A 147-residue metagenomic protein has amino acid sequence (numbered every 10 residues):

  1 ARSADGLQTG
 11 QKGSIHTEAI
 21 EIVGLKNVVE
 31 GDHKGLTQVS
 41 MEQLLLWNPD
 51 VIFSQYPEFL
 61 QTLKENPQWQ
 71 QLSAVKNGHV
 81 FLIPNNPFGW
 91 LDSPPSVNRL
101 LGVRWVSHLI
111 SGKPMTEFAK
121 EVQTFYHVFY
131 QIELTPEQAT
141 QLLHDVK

Functional and structural regions predicted by a protein language model:
A1-K147: N-terminal ligand-binding lobe of clamshell/alpha-beta domains
